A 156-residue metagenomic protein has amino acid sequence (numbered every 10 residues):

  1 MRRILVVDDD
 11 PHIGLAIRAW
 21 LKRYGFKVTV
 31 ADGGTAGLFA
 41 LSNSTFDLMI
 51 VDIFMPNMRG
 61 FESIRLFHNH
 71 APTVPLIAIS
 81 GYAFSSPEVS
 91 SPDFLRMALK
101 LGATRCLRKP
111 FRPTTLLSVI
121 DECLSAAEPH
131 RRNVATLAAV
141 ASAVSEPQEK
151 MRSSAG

Functional and structural regions predicted by a protein language model:
P11-T29, L101: Two-component/phosphorelay signaling modules centered on CheY-like receiver
V30-F39, G60: Helix N-cap/capping motif at the beta->alpha junctions
F39, F61-V74, D93: Short amphipathic alpha-helix used as the core "switch/output" element in two-component signaling
S44-I50: Active-site beta3 strand of CheY-like receiver
D52, S80: Active-site residues of response regulator receiver
M55: Receiver (REC) domain active-site loop signature in two-component systems and cognate sites in sensor histidine kinases
E62, A83-R105, S118: Alpha4 helix (beta4-alpha4-beta5 surface) of REC/receiver domains from two-component response regulators
K109: A Lys-centered signature of the CheY-like receiver
